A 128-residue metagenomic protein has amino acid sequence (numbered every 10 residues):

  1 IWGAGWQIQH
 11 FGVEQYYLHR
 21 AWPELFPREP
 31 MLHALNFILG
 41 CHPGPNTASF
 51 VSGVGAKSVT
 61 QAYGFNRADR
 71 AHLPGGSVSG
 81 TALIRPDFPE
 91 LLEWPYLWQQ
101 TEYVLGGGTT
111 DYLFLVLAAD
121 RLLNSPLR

Functional and structural regions predicted by a protein language model:
I1-R128: Aromatic (Trp/Tyr) and acidic
